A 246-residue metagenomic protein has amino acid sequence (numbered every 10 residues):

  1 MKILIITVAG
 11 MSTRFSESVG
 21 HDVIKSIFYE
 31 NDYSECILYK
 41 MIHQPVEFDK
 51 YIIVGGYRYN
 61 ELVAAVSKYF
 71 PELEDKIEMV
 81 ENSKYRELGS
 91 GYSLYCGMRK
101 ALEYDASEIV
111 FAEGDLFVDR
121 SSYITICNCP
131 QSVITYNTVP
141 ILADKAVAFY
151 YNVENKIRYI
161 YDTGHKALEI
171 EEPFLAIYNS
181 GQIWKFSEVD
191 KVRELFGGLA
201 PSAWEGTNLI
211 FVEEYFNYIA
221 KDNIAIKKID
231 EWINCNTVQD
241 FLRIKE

Functional and structural regions predicted by a protein language model:
M1-K2, D49-K50, D75, D105-E108 (+1 more regions): Short coil/turn segments at beta-strand junctions that form active-site/ligand-binding loops
M1-N60: N-terminal glycine-rich phosphate-binding loop and ensuing alpha1 helix
L4, F174-E246: Conserved alpha/beta core of the MobA/IspD/sugar-nucleotide pyrophosphorylase nucleotidyltransferase superfamily
F15, L62-V66, I244: Hydrophobic packing residues within well-ordered alpha-helices of enzyme cores
K40, E61, Y95-C96, R243: Alpha-helical elements of Rossmann-like donor-binding domains used by nucleotide-donor carbohydrate transfer enzymes
Y57-E78: Acidic donor-binding segment of Leloir-type glycosyltransferases
E74-V153: Conserved beta-loop-beta/alpha segment of the NTase-like Rossmann-fold superfamily that binds/positions NTPs
D119-A203: Conserved core of the sugar-phosphate nucleotidyltransferase
